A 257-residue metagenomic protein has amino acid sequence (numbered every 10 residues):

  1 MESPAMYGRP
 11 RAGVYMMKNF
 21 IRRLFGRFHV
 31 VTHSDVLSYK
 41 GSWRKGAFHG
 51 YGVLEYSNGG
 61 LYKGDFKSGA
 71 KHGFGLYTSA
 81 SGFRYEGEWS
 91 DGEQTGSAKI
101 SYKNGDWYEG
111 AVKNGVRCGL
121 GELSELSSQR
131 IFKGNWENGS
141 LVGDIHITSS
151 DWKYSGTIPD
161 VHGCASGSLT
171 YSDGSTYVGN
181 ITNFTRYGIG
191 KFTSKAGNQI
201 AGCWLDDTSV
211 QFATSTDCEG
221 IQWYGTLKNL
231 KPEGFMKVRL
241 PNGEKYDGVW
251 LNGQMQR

Functional and structural regions predicted by a protein language model:
E2-R257: Glycine/tyrosine- and acidic-biased, solvent-exposed loop/turn segments at the edges of beta-strands
